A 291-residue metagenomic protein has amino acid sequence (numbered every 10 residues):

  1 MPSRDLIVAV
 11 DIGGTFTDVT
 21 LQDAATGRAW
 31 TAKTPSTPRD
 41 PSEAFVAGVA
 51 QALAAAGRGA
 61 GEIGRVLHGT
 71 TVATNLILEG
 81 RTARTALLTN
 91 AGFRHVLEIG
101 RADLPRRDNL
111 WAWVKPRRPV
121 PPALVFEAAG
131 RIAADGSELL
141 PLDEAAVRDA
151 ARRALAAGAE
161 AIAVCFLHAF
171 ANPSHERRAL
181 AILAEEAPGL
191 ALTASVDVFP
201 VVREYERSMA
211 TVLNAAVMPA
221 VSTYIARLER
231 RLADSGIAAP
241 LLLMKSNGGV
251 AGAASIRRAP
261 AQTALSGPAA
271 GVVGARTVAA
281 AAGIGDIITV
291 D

Functional and structural regions predicted by a protein language model:
M1-D291: N-terminally biased helix-coil "hinge/interface" segments that flank
